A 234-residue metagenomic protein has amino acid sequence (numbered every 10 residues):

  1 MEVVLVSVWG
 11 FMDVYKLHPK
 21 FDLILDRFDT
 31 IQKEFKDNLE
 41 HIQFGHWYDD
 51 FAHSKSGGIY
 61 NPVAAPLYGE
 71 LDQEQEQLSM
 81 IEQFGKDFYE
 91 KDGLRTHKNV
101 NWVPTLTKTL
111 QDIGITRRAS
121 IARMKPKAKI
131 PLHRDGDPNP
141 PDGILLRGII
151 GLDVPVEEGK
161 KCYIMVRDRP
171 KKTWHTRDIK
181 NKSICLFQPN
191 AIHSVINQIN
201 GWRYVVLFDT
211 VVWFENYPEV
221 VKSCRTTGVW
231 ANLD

Functional and structural regions predicted by a protein language model:
E2-D112: Non-heme Fe(II)/2-oxoglutarate
V3-G10, V14-P19, L23-D26, F44 (+5 more regions): Hydrophobic transmembrane signal anchors and adjacent membrane-proximal interface regions, especially in viral
F11, I59, P131-H133, L207: Intrinsically disordered, low-complexity peptide-like regions
D37, K127, V154-V156, H193 (+1 more regions): Short loop/turn segments at secondary-structure transitions that flank enzyme active sites
N99-C185: Catalytic core of non-heme Fe(II) oxygenases with the double-stranded beta-helix
C162-D234: Catalytic core of Fe(II)/2-oxoglutarate
